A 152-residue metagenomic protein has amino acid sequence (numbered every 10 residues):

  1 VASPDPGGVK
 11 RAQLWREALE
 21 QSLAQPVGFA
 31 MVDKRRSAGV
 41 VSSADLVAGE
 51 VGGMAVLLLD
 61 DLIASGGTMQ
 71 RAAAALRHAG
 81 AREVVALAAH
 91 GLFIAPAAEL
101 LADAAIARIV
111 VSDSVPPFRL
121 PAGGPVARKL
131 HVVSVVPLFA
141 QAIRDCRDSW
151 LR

Functional and structural regions predicted by a protein language model:
V1-R152: PRPP-associated nucleotide enzymes
